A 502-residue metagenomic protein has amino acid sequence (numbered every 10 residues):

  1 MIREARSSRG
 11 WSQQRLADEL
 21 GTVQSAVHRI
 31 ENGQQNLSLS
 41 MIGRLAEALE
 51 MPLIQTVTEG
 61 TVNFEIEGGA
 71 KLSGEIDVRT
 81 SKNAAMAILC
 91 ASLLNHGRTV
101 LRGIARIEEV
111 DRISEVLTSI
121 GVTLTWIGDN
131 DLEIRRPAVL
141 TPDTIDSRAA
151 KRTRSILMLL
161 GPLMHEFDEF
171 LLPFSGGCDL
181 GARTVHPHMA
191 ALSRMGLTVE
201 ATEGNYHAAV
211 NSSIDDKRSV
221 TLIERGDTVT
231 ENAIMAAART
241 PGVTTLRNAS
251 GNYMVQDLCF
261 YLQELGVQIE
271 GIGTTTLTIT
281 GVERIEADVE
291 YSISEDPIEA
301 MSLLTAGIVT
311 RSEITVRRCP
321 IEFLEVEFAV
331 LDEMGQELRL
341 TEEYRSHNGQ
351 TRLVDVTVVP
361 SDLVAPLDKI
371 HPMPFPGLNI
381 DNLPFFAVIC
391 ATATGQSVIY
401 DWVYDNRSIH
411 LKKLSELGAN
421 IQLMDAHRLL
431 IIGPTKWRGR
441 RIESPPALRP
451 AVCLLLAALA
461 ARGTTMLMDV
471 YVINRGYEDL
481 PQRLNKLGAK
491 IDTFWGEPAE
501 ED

Functional and structural regions predicted by a protein language model:
R3-A5, Q13, Q24-D502: Short, structured segments at the rim of ligand-binding sites
R15-A17: Short alpha-helical "recognition helix" segments of helix-turn-helix
L20: Helix-turn-helix
